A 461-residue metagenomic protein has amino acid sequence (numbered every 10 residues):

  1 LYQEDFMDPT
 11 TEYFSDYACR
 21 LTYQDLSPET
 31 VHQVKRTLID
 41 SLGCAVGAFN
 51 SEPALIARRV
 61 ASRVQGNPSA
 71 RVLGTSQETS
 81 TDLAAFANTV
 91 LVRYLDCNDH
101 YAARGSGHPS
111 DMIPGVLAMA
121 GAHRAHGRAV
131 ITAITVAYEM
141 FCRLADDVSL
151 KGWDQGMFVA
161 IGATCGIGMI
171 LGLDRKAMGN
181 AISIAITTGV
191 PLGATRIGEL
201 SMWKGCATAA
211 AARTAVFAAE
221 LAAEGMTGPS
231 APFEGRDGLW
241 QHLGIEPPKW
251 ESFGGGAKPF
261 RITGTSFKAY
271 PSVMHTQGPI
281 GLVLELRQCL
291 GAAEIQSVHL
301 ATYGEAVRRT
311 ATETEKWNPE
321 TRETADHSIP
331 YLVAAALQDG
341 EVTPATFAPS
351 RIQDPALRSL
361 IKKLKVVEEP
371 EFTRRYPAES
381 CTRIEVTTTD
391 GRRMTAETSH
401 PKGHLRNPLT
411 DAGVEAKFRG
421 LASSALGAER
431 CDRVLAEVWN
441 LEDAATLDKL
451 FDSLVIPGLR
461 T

Functional and structural regions predicted by a protein language model:
Y2-S106, L200-R213, E220-T461: Terminal-appendage/accessory-domain detector
F86-H126, A133-V136, M140: Function-dense linear segments that define catalytic or interfacial modules in macromolecule-processing proteins
S110-A118, F158-G166, G278-G281, L332: Short amphipathic alpha-helical face segments that pack within enzyme cores and frequently flank/anchor catalytic
A120-F217, E224, P229-R236: Glycine-rich, mobile lid/loop segments that gate access to catalytic sites or pores
